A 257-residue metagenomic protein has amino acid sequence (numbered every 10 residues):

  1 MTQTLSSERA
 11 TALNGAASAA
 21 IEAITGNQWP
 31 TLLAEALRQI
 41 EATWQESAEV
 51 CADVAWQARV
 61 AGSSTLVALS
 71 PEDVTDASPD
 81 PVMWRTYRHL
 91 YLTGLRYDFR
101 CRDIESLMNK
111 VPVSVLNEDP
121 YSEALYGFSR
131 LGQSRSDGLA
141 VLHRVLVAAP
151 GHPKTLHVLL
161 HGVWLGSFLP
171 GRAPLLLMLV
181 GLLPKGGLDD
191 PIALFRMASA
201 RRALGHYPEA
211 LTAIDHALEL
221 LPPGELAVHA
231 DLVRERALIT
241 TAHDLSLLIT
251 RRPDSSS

Functional and structural regions predicted by a protein language model:
S18, D53, T86-L90, L125 (+3 more regions): "A position-specific structural signal for the A-helix of alpha-solenoid helical repeats
I21, W56, T93, F128 (+3 more regions): Residue-level recognition of tetratricopeptide repeat
T31-I40, S64-A77, R100-V113, S136-A148 (+3 more regions): Alpha-helical repeat scaffolds
W44-Q45, S78-P79, L116-N117, P150 (+2 more regions): Short coil turns that delineate tetratricopeptide repeat
E49, T86, Y121, K154-H157 (+2 more regions): Start-of-helix register in tetratricopeptide repeats
A61, D98, G132-Q133, G166 (+3 more regions): Structural motif corresponding to the intra-repeat A-B loop/turn of tetratricopeptide repeats
T93, F128-L131, P150-G186: Alpha-helical adaptor scaffolds
D231-S257: Terminal, low-structured helical/coil segments at or just beyond the last alpha-helical repeat
